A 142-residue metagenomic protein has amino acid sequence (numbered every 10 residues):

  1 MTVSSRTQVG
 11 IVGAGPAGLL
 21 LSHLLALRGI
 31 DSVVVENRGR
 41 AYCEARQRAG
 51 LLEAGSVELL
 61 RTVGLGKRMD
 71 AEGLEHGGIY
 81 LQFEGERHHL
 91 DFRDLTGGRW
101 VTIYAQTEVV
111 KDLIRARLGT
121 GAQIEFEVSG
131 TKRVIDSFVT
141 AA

Functional and structural regions predicted by a protein language model:
S4-V34: N-terminal Rossmann-like FAD-binding beta1-loop-alpha1 element of flavoenzymes
S5, L74-G77, F126: Short, basic and Ser/Thr-rich N-terminal targeting/leader segments
V12, V139-A142: Short hydrophobic core segments
A26-R48: Glycine-rich FAD pyrophosphate-binding loop
D31, G66, Q123: Residue-level detector of anion-binding/catalytic polar loops
R40, E75, K132: Positions that flank functional sites
E44-A49, E53-T120: Active-site-adjacent segment of FAD-dependent monooxygenases/related oxidoreductases
F126-V139: A conserved short coil-to-beta-strand element within the FAD-binding core of flavoproteins
